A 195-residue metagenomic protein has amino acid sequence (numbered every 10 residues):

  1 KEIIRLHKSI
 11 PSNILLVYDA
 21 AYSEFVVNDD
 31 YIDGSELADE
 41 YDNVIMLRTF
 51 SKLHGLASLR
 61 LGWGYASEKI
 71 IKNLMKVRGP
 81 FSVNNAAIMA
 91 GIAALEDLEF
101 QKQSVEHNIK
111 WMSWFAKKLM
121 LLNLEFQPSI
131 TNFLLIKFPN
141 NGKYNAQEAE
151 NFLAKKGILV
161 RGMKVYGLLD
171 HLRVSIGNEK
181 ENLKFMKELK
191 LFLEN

Functional and structural regions predicted by a protein language model:
K1-L16, A20-L53: Active-site pre-lysine segment of PLP-dependent enzymes
L15, E125, L159: Residue-level detector of anion-binding/catalytic polar loops
N43-Q127: PLP-dependent aminotransferase class I/II
S58, I130, G167-D170: Short acidic/glycine-enriched loop/turn segments that link adjacent beta-strands
S67, E96, P139-N140, G177: Residue-level recognition of strand-loop junctions within catalytic nucleotide-signaling folds
I109, L121-K156, L172, I176: Conserved PLP-binding catalytic core of the aspartate aminotransferase-like
K155-K156, R161, V165-N195: PLP-dependent enzyme catalytic core of the Aspartate aminotransferase-like
